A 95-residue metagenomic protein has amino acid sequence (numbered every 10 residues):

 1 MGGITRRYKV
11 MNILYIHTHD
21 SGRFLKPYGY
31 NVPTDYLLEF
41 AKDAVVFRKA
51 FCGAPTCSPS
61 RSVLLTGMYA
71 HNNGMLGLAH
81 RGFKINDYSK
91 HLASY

Functional and structural regions predicted by a protein language model:
G2-Y95: Formylglycine-dependent sulfatase
